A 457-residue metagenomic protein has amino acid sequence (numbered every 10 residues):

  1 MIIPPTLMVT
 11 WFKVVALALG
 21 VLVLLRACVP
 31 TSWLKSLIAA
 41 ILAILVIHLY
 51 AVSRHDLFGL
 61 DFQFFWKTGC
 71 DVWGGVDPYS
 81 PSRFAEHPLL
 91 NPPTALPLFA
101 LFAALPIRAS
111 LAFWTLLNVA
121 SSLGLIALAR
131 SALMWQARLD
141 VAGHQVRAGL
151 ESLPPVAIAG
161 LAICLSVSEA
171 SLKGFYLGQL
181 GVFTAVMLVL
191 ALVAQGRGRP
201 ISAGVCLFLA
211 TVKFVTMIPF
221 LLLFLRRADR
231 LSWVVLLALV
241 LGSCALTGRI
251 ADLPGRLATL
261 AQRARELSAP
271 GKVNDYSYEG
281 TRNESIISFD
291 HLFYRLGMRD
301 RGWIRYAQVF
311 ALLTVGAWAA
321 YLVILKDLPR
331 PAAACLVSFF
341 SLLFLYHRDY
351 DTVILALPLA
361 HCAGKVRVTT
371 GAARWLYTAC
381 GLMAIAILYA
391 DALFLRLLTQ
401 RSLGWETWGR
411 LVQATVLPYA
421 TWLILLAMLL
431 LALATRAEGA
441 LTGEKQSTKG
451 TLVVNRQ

Functional and structural regions predicted by a protein language model:
M1-S202, F224-T352, A356, G409-V412 (+2 more regions): Primarily membrane-embedded glycan-assembly and transfer machineries that use lipid-linked glycans
I2-I3, K365, T369-Q457: Aromatic-enriched
V14-L22, A120, A356-H361, Y419-R436: Hydrophobic cores of alpha-helical transmembrane segments in multi-pass inner/ER membrane proteins, independent
L24, F208, C362-G364: Hydrophobic alpha-helical segments of integral membrane proteins
V119-S121, T211-V215, G242-S243, Y389-D391: Membrane-embedded alpha-helical segments of transport systems, primarily multispan ion/solute transporters
G204-C206: Alpha-helical scaffold segments
F208-F224: Long, hydrophobic, well-ordered secondary-structure blocks that form the structural core and pocket-lining surfaces
